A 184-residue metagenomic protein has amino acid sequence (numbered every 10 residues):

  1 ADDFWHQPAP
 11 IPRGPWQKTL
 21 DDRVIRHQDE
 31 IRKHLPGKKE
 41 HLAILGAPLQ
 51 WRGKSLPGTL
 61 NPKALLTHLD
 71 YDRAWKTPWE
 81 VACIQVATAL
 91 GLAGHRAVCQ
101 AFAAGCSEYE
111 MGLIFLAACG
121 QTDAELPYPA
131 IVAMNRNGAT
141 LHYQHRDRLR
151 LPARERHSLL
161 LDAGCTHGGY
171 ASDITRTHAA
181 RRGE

Functional and structural regions predicted by a protein language model:
A1-R96: A composition/biophysics-driven feature that prefers long, compositionally simple stretches
I11-P12, R23, A82, F102 (+3 more regions): Residue-level detector of solvent-exposed, low-hydrophobicity positions
V24-I25, V81, V86, V98 (+3 more regions): Extended aliphatic helical segments
P57, K63-H68, C106-G183: Short catalytic-site patches enriched in acidic/histidine residues that coordinate or position cofactors/metals
T77, G183-E184: Ser/Thr-centered flexible coil motifs
A87, G91-G94, A101, A118-T122: Change "in soluble alpha/beta enzymes" to "in soluble alpha/beta proteins
C99-C106: C-terminal helix-coil-helix/basic helical segment that borders enzyme active sites and/or dimer interfaces and provides
